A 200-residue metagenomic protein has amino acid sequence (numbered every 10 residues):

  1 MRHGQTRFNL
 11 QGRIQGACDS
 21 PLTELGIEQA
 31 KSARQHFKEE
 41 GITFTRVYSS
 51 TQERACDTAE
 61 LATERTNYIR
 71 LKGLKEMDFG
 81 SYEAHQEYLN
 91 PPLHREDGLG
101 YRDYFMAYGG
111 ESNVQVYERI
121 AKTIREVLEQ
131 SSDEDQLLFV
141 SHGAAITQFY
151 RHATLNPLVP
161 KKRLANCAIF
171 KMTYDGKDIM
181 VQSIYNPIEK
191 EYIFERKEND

Functional and structural regions predicted by a protein language model:
M1-H3, F139: Short, hydrophobic/glycine-enriched beta-strand segments
Q5-D57, G109-I120: Loop-to-helix element that buttresses phosphate recognition and phosphoryl-transfer chemistry
S32-H94: Phosphate-coordination/substrate-recognition cap region in phosphate-metabolizing enzymes
L61, Q148, H152: Active-site signature of alpha/beta-hydrolase-fold catalytic machinery across serine- and Asp/Cys-nucleophile hydrolases
R70-L71, E76-Y88, D133-D135, R151-D200: Acidic, low-complexity terminal tails and accessory targeting/binding regions of phosphate-metabolizing enzymes
R95-Q115: Short glycine/proline- and acidic residue-enriched helix-loop micro-motifs that form flexible lids or anion-recognition
D133-G143: Generic beta-sheet signal
G143-T147, A168: GST superfamily/GST-like fold recognition
